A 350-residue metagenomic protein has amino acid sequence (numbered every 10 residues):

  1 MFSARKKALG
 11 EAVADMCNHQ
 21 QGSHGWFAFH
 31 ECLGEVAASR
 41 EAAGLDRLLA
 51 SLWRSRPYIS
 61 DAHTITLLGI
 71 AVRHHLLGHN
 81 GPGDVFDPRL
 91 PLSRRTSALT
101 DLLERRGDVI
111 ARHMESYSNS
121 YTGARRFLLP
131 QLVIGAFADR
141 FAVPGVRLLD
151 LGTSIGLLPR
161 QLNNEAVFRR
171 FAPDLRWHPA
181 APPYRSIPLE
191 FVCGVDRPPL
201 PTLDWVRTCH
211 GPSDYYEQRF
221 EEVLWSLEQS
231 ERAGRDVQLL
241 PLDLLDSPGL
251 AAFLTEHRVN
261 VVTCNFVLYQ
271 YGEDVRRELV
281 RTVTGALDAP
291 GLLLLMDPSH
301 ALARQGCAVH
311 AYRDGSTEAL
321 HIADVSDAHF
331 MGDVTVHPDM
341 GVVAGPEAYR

Functional and structural regions predicted by a protein language model:
M1-S118, R125-V146, G156, R350: N-terminal accessory segments
R54-Y58, N80-G81, S93-T100, E104 (+2 more regions): Class I S-adenosyl-L-methionine-dependent methyltransferase module
L242-P248: Conserved SAM/SAH-binding loop
G249-V262: A short acidic, Gly/Pro-enriched loop at the edge of an enzyme's catalytic core that lines a small-molecule cofactor
N260-D274: A short SAM/SAH-binding and catalytic strip from SAM-dependent methyltransferases
R276-A289: A short glycine-rich, Lys/Arg-flanked "PGG" loop and its adjoining helix->strand segment in the class I
A289-A301: Conserved beta-strand signature within the Rossmann-like core of class I S-adenosyl-L-methionine
A303-R350: C-terminal region signature
